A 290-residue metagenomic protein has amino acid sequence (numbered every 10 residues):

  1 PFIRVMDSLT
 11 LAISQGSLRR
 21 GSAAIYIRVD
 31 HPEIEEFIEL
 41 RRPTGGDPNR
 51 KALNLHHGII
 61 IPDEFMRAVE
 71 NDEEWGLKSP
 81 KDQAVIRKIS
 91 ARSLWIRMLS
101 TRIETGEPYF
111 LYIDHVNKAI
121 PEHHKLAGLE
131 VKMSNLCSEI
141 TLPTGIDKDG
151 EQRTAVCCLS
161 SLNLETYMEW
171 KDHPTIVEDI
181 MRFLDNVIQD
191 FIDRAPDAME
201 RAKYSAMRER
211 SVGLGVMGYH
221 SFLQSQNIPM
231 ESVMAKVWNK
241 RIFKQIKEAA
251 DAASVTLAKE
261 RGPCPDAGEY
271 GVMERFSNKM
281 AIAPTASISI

Functional and structural regions predicted by a protein language model:
P1-F2, I13-G16, R102-A206, V216-F222 (+1 more regions): Function-dense linear segments that define catalytic or interfacial modules in macromolecule-processing proteins
P1-V5, Q15-E130, V216-C264: Conserved, charged catalytic cores of large soluble enzymes
D7, L11, E36, S160-S161 (+3 more regions): Contiguous, well-ordered alpha-helical segments that form the cores/surfaces of helical PPI scaffolds
I13-S14, A24, R97-S100, I146-K148 (+3 more regions): Generic recognition of flexible, low-complexity loop/linker segments
L18, D179-K203, M207, S211 (+1 more regions): Internal maturation/activation junctions in enzymes
A23-Y26, M66, E74-G76, P108-F110 (+5 more regions): Structural motif
V29-H31, S161-N163, P284: Short, structured patches in soluble enzyme cores that scaffold and shape functional sites
S134, S287-I290: Gly/Pro-rich active-site capping loops and adjacent beta-alpha segments that organize cofactor/substrate pockets
